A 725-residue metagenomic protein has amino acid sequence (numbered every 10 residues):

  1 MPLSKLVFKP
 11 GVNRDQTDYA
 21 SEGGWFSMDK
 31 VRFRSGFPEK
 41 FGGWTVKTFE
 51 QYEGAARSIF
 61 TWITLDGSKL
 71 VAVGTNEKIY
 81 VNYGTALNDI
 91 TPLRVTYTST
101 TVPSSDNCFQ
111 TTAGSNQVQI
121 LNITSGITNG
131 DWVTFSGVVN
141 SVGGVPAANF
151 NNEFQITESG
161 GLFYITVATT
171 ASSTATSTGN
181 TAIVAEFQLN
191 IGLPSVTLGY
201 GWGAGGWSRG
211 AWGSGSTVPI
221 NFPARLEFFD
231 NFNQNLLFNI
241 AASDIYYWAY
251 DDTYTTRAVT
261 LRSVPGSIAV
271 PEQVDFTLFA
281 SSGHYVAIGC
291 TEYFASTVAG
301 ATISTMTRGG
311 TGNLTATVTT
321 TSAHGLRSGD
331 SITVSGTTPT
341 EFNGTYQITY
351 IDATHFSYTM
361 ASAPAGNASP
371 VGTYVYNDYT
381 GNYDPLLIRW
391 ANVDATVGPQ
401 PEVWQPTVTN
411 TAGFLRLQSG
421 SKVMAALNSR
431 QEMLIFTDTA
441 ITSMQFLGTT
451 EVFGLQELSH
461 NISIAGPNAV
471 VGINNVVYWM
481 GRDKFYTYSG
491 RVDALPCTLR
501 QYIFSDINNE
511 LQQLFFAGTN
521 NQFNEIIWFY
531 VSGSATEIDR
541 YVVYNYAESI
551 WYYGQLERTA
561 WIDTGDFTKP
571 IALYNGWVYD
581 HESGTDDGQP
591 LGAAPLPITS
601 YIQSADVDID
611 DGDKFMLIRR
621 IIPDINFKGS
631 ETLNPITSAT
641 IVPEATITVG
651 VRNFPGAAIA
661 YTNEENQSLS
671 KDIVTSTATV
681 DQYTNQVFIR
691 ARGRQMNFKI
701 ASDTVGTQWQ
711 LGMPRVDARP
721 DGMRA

Functional and structural regions predicted by a protein language model:
M1-T98, W207, F228, S421 (+1 more regions): Beta-sheet repeat architectures centered on beta-propellers
D15, I90-R225, Y254-V259, P265-G266 (+1 more regions): Small/polar beta-strand repeat architecture
G43-W62, G210-F222, Y254-T297, N377-F515 (+1 more regions): Beta-propeller and closely related beta-pinwheel folds
G67-L70, Q234, Q431-E432: Structural hallmark of WD40 beta-propellers
A72, S104-A113, E153-E158, L226-D230 (+8 more regions): Short, exposed beta-strand/loop patches in secreted or surface proteins that constitute
K78-G84, P194-W202, I245-Y250, Y293-T297 (+4 more regions): Short beta-strand segments and strand-loop junctions that repeat across beta-rich extracellular domains
N88-T98, N140-A148, A171-S177, W202 (+5 more regions): Acidic Ser/Thr/Pro-rich low-complexity disordered segments that often serve as glycosylated linkers/stalks around
D89, N233-R257: Hydrophobic or amphipathic alpha-helical targeting/insertion segments
